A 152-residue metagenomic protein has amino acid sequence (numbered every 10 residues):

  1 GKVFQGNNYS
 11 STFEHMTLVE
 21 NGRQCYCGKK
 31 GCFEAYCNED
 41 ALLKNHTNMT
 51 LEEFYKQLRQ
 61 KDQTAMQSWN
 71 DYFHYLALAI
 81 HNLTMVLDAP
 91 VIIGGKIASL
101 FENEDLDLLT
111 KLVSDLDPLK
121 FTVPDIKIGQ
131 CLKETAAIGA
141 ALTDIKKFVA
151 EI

Functional and structural regions predicted by a protein language model:
S10-Y26: Immediate flanking context of iron-sulfur cluster ligation sites
N21-Q24, K29, F33-I152: ATP-binding/phosphotransfer module of carbohydrate and carboxylate kinases, centering on a glycine-rich
